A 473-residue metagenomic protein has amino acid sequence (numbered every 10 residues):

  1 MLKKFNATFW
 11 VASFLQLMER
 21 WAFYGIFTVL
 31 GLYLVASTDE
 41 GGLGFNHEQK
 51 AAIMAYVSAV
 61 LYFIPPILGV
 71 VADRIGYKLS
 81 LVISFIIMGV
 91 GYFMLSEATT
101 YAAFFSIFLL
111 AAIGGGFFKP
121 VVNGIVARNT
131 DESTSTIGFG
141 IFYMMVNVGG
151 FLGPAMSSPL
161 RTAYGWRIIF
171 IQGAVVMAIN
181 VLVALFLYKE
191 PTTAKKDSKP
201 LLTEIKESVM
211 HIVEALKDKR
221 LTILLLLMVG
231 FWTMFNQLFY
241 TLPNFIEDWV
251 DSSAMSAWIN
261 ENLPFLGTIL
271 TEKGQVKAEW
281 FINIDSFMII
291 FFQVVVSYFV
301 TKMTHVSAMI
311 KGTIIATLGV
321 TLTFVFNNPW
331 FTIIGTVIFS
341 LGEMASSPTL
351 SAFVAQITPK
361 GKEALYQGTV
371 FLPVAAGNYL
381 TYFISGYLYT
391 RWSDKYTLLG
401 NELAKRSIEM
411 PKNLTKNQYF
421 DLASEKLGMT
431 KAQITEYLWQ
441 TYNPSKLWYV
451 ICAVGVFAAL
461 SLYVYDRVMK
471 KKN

Functional and structural regions predicted by a protein language model:
M1-N6, K195-L225, S252, W258: Juxtamembrane intracellular "pre-TM" segments in multi-pass secondary transporters
T28-Q49, Y240-K277: Short amphipathic helix-loop junctions that connect adjacent transmembrane helices in Major Facilitator Superfamily/SLC
A52-V70, N283-V296, A376: Central cavity-lining transmembrane alpha-helices of secondary-active solute carriers, predominantly the Major
I86-T100, I314-N327: C-terminal ends and interior cores of transmembrane alpha-helices in multi-pass membrane transporters/permeases
F117-D131, A345-P359: Intracellular juxtamembrane helix-capping segments at the cytosolic ends of symmetry-related transmembrane helices
T136-R161, V176-N180, V370-S385: Glycine-rich segments within core transmembrane alpha-helices of 12-TM secondary carriers
R167-F186, N401-S407, Y442-V464: Symmetry-related core transmembrane helices of the 12-TM Major Facilitator Superfamily/SLC fold
